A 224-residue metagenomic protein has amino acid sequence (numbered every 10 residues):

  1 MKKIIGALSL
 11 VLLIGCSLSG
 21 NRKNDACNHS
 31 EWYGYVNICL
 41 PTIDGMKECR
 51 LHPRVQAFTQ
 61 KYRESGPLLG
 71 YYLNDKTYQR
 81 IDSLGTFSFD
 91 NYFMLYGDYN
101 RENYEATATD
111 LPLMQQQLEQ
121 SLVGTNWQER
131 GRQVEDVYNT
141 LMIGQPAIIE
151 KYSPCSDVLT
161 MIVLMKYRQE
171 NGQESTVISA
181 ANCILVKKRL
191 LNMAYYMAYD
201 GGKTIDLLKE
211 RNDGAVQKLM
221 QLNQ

Functional and structural regions predicted by a protein language model:
K2-L10: Sec-dependent signal peptide recognition, specifically the positively charged N-region followed immediately by
I14-G15: C-terminal motif of bacterial Sec signal peptides marking the signal peptidase cleavage site
R22-L68: Start-of-domain marker
T42-D44, H52-R54, V163-Y167, Y195-M197: A mature extracytoplasmic/lumenal domain signature
Q60-N171, T176: Conserved polar/disulfide-associated segments of primarily extracytoplasmic proteins
E170, A181, D213-V216: Core RNA-modification/binding signature centered on pseudouridine synthases
S175-V186: Short, surface-exposed beta-strand/loop micro-motifs that present aromatic residues
K188-Q224: Surface-exposed amphipathic alpha-helical segments
